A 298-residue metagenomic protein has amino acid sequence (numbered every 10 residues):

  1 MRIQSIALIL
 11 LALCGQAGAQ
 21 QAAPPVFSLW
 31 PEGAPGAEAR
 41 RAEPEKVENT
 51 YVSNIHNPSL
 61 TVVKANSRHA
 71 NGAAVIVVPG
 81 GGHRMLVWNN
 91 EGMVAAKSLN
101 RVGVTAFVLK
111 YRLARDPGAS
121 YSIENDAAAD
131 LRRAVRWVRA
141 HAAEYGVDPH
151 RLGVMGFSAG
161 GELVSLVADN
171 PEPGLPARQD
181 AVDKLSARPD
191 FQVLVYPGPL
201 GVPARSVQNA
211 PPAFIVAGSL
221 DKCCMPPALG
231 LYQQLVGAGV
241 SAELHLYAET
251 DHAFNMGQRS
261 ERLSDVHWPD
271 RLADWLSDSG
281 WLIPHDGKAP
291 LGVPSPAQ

Functional and structural regions predicted by a protein language model:
M1-A7: Bacterial N-terminal signal peptides that target proteins for export
C14-A17: N-terminal signal peptide c-region/cleavage motif recognized by signal peptidases
V26-F27, G33-V52, H56-S59, K64-N71 (+3 more regions): Serine-hydrolase catalytic machinery in alpha/beta-hydrolase-like enzymes
P79-R84, S158, S219-D221: Active-site glycine-rich loops that stabilize anionic/oxyanionic intermediates across multiple enzyme folds
A129-A210, A289-A297: Primarily recognizes the serine-hydrolase "nucleophile elbow" in alpha/beta-hydrolase and SGNH/GDSL folds
I215-A217: Short beta-strand/loop motif that positions the catalytic acidic residue of the alpha/beta-hydrolase fold
K222-A228: Conserved alpha/beta-hydrolase "acid-adjacent" motif
A238-Q298: C-terminal catalytic histidine-bearing segment of alpha/beta-hydrolase fold enzymes
